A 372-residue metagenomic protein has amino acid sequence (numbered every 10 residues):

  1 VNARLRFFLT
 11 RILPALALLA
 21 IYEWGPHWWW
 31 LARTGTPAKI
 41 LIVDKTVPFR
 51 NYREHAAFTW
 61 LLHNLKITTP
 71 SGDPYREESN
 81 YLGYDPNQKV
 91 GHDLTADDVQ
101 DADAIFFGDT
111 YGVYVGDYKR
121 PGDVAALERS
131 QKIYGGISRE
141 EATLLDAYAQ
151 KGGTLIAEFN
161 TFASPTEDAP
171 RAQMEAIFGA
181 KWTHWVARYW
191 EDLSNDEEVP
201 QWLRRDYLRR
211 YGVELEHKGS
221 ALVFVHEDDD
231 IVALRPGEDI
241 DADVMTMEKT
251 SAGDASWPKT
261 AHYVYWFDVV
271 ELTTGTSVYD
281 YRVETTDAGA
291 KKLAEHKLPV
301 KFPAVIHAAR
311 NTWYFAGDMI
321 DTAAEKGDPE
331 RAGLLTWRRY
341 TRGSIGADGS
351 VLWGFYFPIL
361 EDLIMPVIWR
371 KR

Functional and structural regions predicted by a protein language model:
R4-Y75, S251-A252, S256-W266, V270-R372: Extracellular ligand-binding/catalytic regions of CAZymes and related secreted enzymes and adhesion modules
P37-I40, Q100-A104, Q150-I156, R310: Loop/turn elements at helix/coil->beta-strand transitions in domains of secreted/extracellular proteins
V43-K45, A102-G122, F159-N160, Y314-T322: Short loop/turn segments at strand-loop or loop-helix junctions that form parts of catalytic or ligand-binding pockets
R50-N51, V113-G116, A163-A172, T322-A324: Short catalytic/ligand-binding loop motif for oxyanion handling, primarily in non-cytosolic enzymes, centered on
T68-D98: A short, well-structured beta->alpha microelement
K89-D103, F302-H307: Short amphipathic alpha-helices and their capping/turn segments at secondary-structure boundaries
Y114-R139, K326-S350: A solvent-exposed, charged loop/short amphipathic helix patch at secondary-structure junctions
Y118, A125, R129-Q131, G136-G253: A glycine-rich, often tryptophan-bearing local segment used as a flexible ligand/cofactor-contacting loop or short
